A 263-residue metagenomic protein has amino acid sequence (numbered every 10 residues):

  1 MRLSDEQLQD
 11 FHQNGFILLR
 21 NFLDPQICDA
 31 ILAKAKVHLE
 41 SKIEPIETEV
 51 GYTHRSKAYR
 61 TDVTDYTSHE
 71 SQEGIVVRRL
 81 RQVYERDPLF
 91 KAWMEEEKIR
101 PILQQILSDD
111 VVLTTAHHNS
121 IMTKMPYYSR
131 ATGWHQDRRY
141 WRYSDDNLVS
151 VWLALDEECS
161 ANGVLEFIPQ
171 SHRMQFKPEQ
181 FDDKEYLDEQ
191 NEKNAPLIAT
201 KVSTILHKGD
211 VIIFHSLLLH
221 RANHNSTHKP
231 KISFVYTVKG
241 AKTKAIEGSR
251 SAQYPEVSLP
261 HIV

Functional and structural regions predicted by a protein language model:
M1-Q13, R20-W134, Q180, V257-H261: Non-heme Fe(II)-dependent double-stranded beta-helix
P25, Y140, H220: Glycine-rich nucleotide phosphate-binding loop and flanking beta-alpha elements of Rossmann-like dinucleotide-binding
Q26, D110, I205-D210, K242: A short, structured loop/turn motif at beta-sheet edges
S41, P45, E49-Y52, D65 (+6 more regions): Non-heme Fe(II)/2-oxoglutarate
D87-A92, P196-V202, R221-N223: Active-site rim elements
P101-Q104, T115, Y128-S203, T243-A252: Catalytic core of non-heme Fe(II) oxygenases with the double-stranded beta-helix
N119, V151-L153, F234-V238: A structural signal for short, well-ordered beta-strand segments
